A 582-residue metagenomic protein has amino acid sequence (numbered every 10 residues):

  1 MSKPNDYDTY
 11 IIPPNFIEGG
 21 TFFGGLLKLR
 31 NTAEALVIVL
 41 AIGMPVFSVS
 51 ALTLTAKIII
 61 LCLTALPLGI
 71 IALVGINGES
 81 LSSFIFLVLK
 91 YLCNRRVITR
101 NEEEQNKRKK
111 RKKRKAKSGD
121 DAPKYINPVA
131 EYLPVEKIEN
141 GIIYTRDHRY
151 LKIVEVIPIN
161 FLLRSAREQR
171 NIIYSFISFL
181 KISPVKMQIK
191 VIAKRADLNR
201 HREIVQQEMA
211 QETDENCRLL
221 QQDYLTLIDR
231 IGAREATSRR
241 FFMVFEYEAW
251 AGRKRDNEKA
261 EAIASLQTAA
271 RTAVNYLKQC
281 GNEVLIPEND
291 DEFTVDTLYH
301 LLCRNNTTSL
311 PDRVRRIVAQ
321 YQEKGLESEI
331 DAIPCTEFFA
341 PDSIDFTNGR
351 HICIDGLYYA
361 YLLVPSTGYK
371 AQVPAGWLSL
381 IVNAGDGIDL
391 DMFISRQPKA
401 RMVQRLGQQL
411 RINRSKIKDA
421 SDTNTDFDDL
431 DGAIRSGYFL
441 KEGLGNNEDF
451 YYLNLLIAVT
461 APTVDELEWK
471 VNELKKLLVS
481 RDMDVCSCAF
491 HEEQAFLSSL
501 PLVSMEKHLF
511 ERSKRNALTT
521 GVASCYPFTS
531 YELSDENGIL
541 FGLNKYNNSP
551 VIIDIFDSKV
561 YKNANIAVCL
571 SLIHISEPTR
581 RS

Functional and structural regions predicted by a protein language model:
M1-N15: Short, charged cytosolic
N5-Y7, V46-F47, I59, L66-I70: Gram-positive cell-envelope targeting signals
N15-N31: Membrane interfacial helix-start motif at the N-side
G19, L61-P527: Extended, folded cores of ATP/NTP-driven motor/assembly subunits in large transport and secretion machines
T32-L36, I58-C62: Hydrophobic alpha-helical transmembrane segments
I38-I58, A249-A251: Juxtamembrane "helix exit" motif at the C-terminal ends of alpha-helical transmembrane segments in multi-pass membrane
D147, F528-L572: Active-site-adjacent "gating/activation" loops or surface patches in catalytic cores
S571-R581: Residue-level detector of conserved catalytic or cofactor/ligand-binding positions in enzyme active sites
